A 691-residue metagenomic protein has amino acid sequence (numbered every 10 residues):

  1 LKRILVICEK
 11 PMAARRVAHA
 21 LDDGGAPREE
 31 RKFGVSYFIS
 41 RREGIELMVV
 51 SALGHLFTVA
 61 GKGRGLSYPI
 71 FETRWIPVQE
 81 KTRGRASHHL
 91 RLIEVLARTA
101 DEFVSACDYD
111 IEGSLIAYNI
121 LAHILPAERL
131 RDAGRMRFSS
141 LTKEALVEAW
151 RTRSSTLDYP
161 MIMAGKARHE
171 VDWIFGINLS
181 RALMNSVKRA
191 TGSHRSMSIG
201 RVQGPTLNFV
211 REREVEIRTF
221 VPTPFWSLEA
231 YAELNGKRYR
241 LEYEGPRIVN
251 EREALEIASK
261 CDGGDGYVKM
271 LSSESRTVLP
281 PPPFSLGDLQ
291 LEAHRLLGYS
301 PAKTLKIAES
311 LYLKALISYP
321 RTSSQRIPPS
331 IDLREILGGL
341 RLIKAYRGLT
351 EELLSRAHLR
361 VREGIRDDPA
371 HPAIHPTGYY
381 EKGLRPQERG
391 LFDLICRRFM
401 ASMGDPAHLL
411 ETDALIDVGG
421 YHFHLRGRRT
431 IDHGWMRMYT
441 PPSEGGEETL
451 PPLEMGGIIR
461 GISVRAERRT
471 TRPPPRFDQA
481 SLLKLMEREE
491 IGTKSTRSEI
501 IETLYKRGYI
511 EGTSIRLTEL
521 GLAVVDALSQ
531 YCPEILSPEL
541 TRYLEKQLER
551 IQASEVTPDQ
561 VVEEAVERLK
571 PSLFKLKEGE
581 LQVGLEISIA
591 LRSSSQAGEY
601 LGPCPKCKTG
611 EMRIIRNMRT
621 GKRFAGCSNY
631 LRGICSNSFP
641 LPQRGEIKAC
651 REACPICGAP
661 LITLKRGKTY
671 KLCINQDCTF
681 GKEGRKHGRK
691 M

Functional and structural regions predicted by a protein language model:
L1-I177: Intrinsically disordered, low-complexity regulatory segments
K2-L5, C107-D110, S193-S196, S273-P282 (+4 more regions): Conserved short loop/turn motifs at secondary-structure junctions
K2-L5, F38, H123, R131 (+4 more regions): Basic, low-complexity terminal or inter-domain segments flanking catalytic cores
R31-G61, G204-V249, A401-E448, G626: Structured, non-catalytic alpha/beta "coupling" segments that mediate domain-domain communication and provide generic
E144-E229, S273-E274: C-terminal or mid-to-C-terminal helical accessory/interaction module adjacent to the motor/catalytic core
V249-F284, Q290: Metal- or metallocofactor-binding catalytic centers and their adjacent structured scaffolds across diverse enzyme
L271, L279-A293, S318-P320, P473-L485 (+1 more regions): Short acidic, hydrophobic short linear motifs in intrinsically disordered regions
